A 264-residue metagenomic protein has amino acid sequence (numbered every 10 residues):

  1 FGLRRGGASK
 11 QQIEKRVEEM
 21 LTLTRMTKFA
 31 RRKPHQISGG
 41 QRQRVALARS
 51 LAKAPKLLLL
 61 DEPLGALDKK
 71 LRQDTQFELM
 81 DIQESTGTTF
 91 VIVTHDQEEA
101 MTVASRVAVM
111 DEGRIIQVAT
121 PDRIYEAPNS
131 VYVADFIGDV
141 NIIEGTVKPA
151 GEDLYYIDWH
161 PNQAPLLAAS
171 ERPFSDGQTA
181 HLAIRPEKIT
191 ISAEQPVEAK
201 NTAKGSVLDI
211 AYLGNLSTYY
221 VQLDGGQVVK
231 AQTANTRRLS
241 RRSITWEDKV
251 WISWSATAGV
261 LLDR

Functional and structural regions predicted by a protein language model:
F1-D135: ABC ATPase nucleotide-binding domains
F29, F90-V93, S105, I142 (+3 more regions): Alpha-helix boundary/capping detector
V140, A150-R264: Non-catalytic connector elements of ABC transporters
G145: Short beta-strand-centered aromatic/proline hotspots
